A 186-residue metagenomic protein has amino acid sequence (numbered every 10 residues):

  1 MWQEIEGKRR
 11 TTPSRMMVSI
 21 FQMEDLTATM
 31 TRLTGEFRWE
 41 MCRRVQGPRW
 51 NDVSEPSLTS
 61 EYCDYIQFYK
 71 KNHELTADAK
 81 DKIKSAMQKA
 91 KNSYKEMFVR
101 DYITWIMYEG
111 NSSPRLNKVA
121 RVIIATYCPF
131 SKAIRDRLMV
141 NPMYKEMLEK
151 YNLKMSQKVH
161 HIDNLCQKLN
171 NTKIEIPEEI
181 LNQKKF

Functional and structural regions predicted by a protein language model:
M1-F186: Active-site-flanking segments in enzyme catalytic domains
